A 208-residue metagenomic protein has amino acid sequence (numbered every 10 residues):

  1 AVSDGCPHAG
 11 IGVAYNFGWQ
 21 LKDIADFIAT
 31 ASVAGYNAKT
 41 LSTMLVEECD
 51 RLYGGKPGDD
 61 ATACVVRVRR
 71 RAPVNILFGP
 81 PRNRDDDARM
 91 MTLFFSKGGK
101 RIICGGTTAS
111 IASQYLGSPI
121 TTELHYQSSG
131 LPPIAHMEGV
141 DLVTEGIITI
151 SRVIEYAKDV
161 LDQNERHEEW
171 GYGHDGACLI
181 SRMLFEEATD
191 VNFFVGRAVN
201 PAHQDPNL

Functional and structural regions predicted by a protein language model:
A1-M44, E48, P201-Q204: Active-site-proximal, acidic helix/loop segment immediately C-terminal to a metal-coordinating Asp/Glu
A1-Y15, V66, C104-T108, V195-G196: Conserved beta-strand-loop-short alpha-helix elements that form and flank the Mn2+/Mg2+-coordinating active site
S3, A25, T43-D50, A88-F95 (+1 more regions): Predominant activation on well-ordered alpha-helical scaffold segments within soluble catalytic domains
G18, G35, K39, T43 (+3 more regions): Electropositive phosphate-/nucleotide-binding environments in soluble metabolic enzymes
I28, S32, C49-Y53, G98 (+2 more regions): Structural signal for hydrophobic packing residues in well-ordered secondary-structure cores of soluble enzyme domains
A38-V68: Catalytic core of PPM/PP2C metal-dependent serine/threonine phosphatase domains
P57, I102-C104: Short conserved micro-motifs on helix faces and helix-strand junctions that flank and scaffold key functional residues
R70-K100, A109, S113-L208: Non-transmembrane, aqueous-exposed alpha-helical and coiled segments at domain scale
